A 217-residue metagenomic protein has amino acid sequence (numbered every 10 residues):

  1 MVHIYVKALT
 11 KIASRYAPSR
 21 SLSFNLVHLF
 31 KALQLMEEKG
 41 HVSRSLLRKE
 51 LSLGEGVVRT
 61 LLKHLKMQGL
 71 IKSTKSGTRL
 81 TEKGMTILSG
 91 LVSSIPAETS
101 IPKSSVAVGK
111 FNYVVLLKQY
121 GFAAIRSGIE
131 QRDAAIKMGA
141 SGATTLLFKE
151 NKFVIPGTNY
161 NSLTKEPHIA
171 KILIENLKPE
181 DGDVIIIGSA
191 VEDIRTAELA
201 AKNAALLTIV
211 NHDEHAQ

Functional and structural regions predicted by a protein language model:
V2-F30: Short alpha-helical segments that sit at the start of domains
L26-V42: Short amphipathic alpha-helical interface segments
G40-L51: Short acidic, hydrophobic short linear motifs in intrinsically disordered regions
S52-K66: Short amphipathic alpha-helical interaction segments
K66-S76: A short, conserved structural fragment
S76-S89: Basic, amphipathic "hinge/linker" alpha-helix immediately C-terminal to the N-terminal HTH DNA-binding motif
I95-V108: Long, charged amphipathic helices and adjacent flexible linkers at domain junctions
V106-L207: Mid-protein regulatory/catalytic core that forms ligand/cofactor-binding pockets and protein-protein interaction
